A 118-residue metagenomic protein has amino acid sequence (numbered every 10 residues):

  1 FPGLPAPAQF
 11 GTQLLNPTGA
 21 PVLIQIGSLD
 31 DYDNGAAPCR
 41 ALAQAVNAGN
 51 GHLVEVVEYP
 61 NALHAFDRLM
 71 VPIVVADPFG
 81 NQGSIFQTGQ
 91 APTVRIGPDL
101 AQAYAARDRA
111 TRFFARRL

Functional and structural regions predicted by a protein language model:
P2-N61: The feature captures the conserved acid-bearing segment of alpha/beta-hydrolase catalytic domains
G51-L118: C-terminal catalytic histidine-bearing segment of alpha/beta-hydrolase fold enzymes
